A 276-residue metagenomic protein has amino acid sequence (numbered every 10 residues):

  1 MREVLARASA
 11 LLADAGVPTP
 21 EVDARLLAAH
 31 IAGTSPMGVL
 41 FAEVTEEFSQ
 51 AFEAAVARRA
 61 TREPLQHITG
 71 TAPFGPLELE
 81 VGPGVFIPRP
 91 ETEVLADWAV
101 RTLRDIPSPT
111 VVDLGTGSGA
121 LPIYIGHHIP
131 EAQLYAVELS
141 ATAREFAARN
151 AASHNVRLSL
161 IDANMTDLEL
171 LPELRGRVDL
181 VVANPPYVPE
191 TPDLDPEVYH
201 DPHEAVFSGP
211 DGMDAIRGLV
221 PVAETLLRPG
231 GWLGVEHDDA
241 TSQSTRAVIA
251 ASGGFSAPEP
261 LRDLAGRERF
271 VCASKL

Functional and structural regions predicted by a protein language model:
M1-P20: Non-catalytic nucleic-acid substrate-recognition regions in nucleic-acid-modifying enzymes
L12, L103, A151, A223 (+1 more regions): Conserved hydrophobic residues forming the short capping helix/wall of the S-adenosyl-L-methionine
E21, L26-R101: Conserved AdoMet
E78, Q133, R157-S159, S256-E259: Conserved beta-strand segments of alpha/beta enzyme cores
E91-D195, G218: Conserved SAM/SAH cofactor-binding pocket of Class I
P185, S274-L276: C-terminal beta-strand of the catalytic ATP-binding
P186-A215: Mobile active-site "lid"/loop adjacent to the S-adenosyl-L-methionine
D211-S274: Conserved Class I SAM-dependent methyltransferase catalytic core
